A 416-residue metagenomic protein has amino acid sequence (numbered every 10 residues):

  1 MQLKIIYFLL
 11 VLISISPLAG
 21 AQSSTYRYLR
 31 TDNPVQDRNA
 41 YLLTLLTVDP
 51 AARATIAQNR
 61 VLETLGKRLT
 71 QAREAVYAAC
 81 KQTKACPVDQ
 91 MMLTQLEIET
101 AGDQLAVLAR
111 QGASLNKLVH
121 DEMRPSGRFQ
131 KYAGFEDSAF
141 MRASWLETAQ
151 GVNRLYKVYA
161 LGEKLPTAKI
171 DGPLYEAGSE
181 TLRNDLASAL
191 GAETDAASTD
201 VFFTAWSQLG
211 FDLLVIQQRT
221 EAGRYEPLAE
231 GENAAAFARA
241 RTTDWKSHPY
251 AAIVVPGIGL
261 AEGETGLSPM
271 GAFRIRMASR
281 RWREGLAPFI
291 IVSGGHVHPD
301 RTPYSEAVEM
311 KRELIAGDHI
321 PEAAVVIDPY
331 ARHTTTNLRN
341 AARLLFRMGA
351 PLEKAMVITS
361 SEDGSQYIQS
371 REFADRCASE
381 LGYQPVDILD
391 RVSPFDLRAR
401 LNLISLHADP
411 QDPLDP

Functional and structural regions predicted by a protein language model:
M1-Y7: Bacterial N-terminal signal peptides that target proteins for export
F8-L12: Hydrophobic helical h-region of N-terminal Sec-dependent signal peptides in bacterial secretory/periplasmic proteins
I15-L18: N-terminal signal peptide c-region/cleavage motif recognized by signal peptidases
Q22-P416: A structural signal for short, hydrophobic/glycine-enriched beta-strand patches
